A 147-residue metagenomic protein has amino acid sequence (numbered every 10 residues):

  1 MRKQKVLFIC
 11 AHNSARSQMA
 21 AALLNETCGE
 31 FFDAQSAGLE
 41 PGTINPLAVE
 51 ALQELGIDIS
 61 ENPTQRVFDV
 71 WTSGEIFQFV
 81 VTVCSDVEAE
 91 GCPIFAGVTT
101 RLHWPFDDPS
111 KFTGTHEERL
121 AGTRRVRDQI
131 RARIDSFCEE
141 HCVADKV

Functional and structural regions predicted by a protein language model:
M1-W71: Conserved active-site segments centered on acidic
H12, C84-S85: Helix N-cap/beta->alpha junction signal
E26, E54, V83, R131-A132: Generic detector of well-ordered secondary structure
D58, S85-E88: Short, charged/polar surface micro-motifs in flexible loops or helix N-caps
F79: Short, Asp-centered acidic motifs that coordinate Mg2+ and/or phosphate in catalytic or ligand-binding sites
T82-V83, H103: Redox-cofactor binding/interface segments in oxidoreductases and associated redox assembly factors
E88-V147: Phosphate-binding/catalytic loops
